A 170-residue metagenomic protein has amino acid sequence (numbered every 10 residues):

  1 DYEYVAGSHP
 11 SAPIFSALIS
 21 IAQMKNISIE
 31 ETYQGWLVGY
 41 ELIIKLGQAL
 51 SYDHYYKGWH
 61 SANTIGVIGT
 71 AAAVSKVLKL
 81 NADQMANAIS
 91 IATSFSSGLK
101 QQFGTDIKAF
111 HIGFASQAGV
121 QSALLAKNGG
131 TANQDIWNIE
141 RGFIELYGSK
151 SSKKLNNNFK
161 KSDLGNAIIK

Functional and structural regions predicted by a protein language model:
D1, Y33-Q48, Q84-S96: Short, charged, amphipathic alpha-helices and their helix-cap/turn boundaries
D1-A6, S20-T32, F159, D163-G165: Glycine-rich, flexible beta-strand/loop modules in the N-terminal catalytic cores of phosphate-handling
D1-V5, Y52-D53, T105, N166-K170: Glycine- and acidic
V5-A12, T32-W36, H54-V67, I107-I112: Active-site nucleophile and cofactor-binding loops and adjacent substrate-binding regions of central metabolic enzymes
P10-E31, I68-L80: Alpha-helical support elements that line or immediately flank enzyme active sites and cofactor-binding pockets
L18-N26, L37-Y40, I44-S51, S75: Generic short alpha-helical segment signal, independent of protein family or function, capturing local helix propensity
K45-Y55, L99-D106: Glycine- and aromatic-rich loop/turn segments at beta-sheet edges
S61-N63, V67, A72-K170: Functionally critical mobile loop/hinge segments
